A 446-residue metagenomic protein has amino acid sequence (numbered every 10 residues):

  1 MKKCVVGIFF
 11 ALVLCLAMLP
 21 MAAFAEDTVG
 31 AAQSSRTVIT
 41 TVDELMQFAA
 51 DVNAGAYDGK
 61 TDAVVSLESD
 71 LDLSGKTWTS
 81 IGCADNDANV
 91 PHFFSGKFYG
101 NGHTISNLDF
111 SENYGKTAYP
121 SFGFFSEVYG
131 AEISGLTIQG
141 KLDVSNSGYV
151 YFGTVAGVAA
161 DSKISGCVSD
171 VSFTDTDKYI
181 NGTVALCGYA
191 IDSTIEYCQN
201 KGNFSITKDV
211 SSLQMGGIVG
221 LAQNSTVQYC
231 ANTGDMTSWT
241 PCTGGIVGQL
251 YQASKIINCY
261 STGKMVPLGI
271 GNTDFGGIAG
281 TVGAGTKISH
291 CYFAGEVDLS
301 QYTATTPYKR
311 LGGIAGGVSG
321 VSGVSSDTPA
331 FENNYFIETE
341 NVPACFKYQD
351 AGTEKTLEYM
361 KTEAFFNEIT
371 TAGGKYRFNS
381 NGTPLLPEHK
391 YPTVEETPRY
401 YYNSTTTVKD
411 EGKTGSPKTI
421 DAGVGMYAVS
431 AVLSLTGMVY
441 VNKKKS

Functional and structural regions predicted by a protein language model:
M1-L12, N442-S446: Positively charged n-region of N-terminal signal peptides that target proteins for export
V5-V13, M426, S430-L433: Sec-dependent signal peptide hydrophobic core
F9, Q223, L435-G437: Generic short amphipathic/hydrophobic targeting helices enriched at N-termini, encompassing Sec-type signal peptides
C15-F24: C-terminal segment of classical bacterial N-terminal signal peptides
A23, I420-G423, S446: Intrinsically disordered, compositionally biased charged tails
F24-T414: Surface-exposed repetitive/solenoidal architectures
E411-M426: Extracellular Ser/Thr-rich, low-complexity/disordered mucin-like segments
G423-K443: A cross-kingdom C-terminal cell-surface attachment/processing module
